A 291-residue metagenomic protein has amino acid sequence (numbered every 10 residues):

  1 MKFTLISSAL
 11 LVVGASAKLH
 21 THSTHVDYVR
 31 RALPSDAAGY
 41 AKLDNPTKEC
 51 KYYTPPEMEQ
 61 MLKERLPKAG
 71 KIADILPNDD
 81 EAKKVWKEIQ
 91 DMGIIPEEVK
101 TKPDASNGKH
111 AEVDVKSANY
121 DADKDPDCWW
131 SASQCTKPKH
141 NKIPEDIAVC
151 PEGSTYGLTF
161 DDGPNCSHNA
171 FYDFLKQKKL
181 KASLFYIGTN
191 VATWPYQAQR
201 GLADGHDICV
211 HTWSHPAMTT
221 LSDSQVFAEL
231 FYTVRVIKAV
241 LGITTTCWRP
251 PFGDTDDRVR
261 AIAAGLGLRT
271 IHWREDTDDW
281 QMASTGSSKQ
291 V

Functional and structural regions predicted by a protein language model:
M1, K84, D127-C128, I271 (+1 more regions): Short, low-complexity intrinsically disordered segments
M1-H20: Fungal secretory targeting signals
K2, R30-R31, R249: Basic side chains
K18-A132: N-terminal module-boundary/linker segments of secreted carbohydrate-active enzymes
D79, K84-T220, Q225-V236, V240-T246: Active-site beta->alpha N-cap acidic-glycine motif
A192, P216-V291: Catalytic domains of cell-wall/extracellular-matrix polysaccharide-remodeling enzymes, centered on de-N-acetylation
